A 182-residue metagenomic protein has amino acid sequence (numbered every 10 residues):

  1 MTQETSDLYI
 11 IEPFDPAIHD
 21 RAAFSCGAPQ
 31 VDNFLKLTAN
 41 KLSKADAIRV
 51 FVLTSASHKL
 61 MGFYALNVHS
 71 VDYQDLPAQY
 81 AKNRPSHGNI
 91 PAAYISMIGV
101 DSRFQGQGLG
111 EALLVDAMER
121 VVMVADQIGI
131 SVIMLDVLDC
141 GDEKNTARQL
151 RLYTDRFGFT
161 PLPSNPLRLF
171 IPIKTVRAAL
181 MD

Functional and structural regions predicted by a protein language model:
M1-Q107, A112-M134, L138-D182: Non-catalytic substrate-recognition and accessory regions of acyl/acetyltransferase enzymes
